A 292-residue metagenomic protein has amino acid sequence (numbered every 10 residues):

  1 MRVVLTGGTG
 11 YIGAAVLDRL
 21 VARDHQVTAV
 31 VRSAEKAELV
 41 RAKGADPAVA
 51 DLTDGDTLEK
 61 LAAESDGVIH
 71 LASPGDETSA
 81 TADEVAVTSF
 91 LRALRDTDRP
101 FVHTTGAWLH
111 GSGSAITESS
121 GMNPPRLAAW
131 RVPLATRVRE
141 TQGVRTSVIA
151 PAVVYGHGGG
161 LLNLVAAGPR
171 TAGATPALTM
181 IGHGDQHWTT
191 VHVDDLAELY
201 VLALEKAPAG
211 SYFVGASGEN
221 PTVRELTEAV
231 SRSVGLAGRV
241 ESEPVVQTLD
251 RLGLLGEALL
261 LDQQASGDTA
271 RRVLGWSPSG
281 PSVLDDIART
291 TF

Functional and structural regions predicted by a protein language model:
R2, L199-L255: Mid/C-terminal beta-alpha module of Rossmann-like enzyme folds, strongest in SDR-family dehydrogenases/epimerases
V3-R23: N-terminal Rossmann NAD(P)H-binding glycine-rich loop of SDR-like oxidoreductase domains
Q26, V87-A128: Conserved Rossmann-fold NAD(P)-dependent oxidoreductase catalytic core, especially the SDR/UDP-sugar
T57-V102: NAD(P)-cofactor binding segment of oxidoreductase domains
A135-G158: Conserved beta-loop-beta element that borders a ligand/cofactor-binding pocket
G156-A167, A174, A203-F213, E219: Glycine/proline-rich active-site loop of Rossmann-fold NAD(P)-dependent oxidoreductases
A167-V191, D195: A conserved pocket-lining segment of Rossmann-fold NAD(P)-dependent short-chain dehydrogenase/reductase
P281-F292: Amphipathic terminal alpha-helices
